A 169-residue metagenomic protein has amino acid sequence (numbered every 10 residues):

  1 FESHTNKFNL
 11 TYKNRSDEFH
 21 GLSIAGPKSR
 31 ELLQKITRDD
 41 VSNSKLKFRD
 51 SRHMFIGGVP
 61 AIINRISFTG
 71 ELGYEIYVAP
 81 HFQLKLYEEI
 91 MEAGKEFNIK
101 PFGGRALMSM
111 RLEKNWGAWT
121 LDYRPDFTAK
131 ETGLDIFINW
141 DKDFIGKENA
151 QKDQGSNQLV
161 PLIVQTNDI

Functional and structural regions predicted by a protein language model:
F1-I169: Conserved, structured C-terminal
